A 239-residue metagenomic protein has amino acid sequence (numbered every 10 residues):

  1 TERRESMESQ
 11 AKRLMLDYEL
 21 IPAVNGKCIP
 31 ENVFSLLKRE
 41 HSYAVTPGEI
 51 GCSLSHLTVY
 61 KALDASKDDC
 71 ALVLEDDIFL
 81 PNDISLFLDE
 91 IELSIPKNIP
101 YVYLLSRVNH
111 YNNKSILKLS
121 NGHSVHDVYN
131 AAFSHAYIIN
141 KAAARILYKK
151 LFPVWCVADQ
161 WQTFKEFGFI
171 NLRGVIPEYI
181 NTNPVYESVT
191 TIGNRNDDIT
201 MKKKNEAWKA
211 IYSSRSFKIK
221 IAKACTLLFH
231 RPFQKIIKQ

Functional and structural regions predicted by a protein language model:
T1-L74, I78-Q239: An acidic/histidine-cluster motif and surrounding catalytic segment that typifies divalent-metal-assisted enzyme active
